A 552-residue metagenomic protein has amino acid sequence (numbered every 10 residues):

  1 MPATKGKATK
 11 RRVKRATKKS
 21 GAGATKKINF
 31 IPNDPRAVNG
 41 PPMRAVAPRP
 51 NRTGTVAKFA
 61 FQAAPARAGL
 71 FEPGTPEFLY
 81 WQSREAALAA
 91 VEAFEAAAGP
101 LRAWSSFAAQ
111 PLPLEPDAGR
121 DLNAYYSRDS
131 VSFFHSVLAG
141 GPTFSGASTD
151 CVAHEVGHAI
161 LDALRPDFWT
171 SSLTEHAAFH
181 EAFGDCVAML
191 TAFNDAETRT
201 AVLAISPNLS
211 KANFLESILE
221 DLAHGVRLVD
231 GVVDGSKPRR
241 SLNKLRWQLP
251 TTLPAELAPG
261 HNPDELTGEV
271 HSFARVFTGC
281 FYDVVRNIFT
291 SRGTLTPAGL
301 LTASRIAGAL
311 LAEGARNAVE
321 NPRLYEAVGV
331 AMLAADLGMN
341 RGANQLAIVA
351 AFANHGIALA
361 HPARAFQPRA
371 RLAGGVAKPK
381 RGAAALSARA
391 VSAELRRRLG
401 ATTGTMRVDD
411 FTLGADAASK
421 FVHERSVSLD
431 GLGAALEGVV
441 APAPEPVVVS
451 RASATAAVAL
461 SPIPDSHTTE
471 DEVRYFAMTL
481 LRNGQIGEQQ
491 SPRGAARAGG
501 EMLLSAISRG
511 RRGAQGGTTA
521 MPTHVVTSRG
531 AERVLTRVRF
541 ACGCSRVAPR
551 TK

Functional and structural regions predicted by a protein language model:
M1-P76: Non-catalytic architectural context of zinc metalloproteases
P76-Y80, R84-T149, L161-F476, L481-E501 (+1 more regions): Zinc-dependent metallohydrolase catalytic domains
V152: N-terminal phosphate-binding loop and flanking beta/alpha elements of the actin-like ATPase fold
E155: Walker B catalytic acidic pair
